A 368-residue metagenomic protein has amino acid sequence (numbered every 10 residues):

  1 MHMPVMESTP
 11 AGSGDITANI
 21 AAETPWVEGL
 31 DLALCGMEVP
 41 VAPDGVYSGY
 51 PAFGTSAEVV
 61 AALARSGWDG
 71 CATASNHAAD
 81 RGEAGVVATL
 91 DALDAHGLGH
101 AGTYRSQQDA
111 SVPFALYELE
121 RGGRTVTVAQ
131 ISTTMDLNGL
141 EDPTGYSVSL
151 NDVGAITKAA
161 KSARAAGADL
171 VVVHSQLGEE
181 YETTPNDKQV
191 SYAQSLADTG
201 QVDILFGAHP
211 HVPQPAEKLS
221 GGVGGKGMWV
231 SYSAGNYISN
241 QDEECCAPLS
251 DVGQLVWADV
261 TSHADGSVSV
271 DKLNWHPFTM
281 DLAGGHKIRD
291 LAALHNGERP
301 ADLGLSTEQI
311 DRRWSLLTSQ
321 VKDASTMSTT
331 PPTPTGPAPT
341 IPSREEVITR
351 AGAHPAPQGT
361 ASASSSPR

Functional and structural regions predicted by a protein language model:
M1-G359, P367-R368: Acidic, metal/ion-coordinating pockets
